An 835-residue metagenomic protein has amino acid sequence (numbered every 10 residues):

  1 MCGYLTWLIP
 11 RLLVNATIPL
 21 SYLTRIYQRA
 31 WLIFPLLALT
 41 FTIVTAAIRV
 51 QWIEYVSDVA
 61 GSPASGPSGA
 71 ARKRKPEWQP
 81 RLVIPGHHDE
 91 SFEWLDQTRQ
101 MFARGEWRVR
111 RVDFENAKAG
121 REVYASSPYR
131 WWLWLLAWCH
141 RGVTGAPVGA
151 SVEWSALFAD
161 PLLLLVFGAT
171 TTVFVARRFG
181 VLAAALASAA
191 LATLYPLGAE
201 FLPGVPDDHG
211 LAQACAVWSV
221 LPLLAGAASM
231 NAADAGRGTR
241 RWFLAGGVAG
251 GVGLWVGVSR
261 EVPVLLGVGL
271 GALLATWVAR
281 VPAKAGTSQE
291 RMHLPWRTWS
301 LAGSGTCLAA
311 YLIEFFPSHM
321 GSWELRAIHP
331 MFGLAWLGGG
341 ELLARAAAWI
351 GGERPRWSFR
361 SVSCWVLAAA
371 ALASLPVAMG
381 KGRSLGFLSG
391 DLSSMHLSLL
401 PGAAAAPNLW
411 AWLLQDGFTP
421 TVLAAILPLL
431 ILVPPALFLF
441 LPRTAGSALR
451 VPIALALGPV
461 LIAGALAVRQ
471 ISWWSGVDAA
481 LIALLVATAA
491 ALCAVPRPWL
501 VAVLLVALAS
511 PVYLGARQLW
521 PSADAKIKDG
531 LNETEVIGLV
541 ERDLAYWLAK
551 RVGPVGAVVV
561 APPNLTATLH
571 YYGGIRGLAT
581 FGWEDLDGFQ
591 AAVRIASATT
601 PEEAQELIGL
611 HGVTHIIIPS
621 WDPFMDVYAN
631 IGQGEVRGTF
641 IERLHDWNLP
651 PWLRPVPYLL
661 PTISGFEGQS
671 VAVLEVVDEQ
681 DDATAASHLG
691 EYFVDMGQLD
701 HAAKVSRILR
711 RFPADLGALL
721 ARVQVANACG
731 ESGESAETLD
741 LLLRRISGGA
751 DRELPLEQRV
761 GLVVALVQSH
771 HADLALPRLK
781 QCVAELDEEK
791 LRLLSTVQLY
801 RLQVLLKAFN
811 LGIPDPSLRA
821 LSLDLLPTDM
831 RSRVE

Functional and structural regions predicted by a protein language model:
M1-E77, A185, R345, W349-A369 (+1 more regions): Start-transfer (signal-anchor) and selected internal transmembrane alpha helices of multi-pass inner/ER membrane
I9, S57-A71, P511-E835: Extracytoplasmic
I53-F174, A183-A190, L194-V217, V258: Active-site lumenal/periplasmic loops and adjacent helix-entry segments of GT-C-fold, multi-pass membrane
A159-R177, L182-M230, T239-W277, W299-F316 (+1 more regions): Membrane-embedded helix bundles of polyisoprenyl
A235-G236, V281-T298, G352-V366, L430-G458: Membrane-interface helix-loop-helix junctions at transmembrane boundaries of multi-pass membrane enzymes, predominantly
I328-R345, C364-R443, P452-A456: Alpha-helical transmembrane segments at the extracellular/periplasmic loop-to-helix junctions of multi-pass membrane
G333, I462, L466-R497: Hydrophobic/aromatic-rich transmembrane helices and adjacent perimembrane loops
C364-A371, A483, A489-P521: Signature aromatic-anchored transmembrane alpha helix within multi-pass, membrane-resident enzymes that catalyze glycan
